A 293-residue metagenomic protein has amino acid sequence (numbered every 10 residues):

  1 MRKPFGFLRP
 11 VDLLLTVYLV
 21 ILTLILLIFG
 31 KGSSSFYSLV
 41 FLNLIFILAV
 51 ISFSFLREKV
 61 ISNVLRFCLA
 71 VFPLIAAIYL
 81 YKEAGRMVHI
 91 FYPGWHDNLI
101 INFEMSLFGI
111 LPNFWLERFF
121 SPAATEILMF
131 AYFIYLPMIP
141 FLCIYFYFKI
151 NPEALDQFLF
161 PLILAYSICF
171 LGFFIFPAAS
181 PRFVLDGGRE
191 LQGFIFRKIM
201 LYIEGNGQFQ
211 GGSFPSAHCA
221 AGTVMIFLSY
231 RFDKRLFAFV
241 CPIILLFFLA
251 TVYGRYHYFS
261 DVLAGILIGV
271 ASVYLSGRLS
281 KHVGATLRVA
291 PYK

Functional and structural regions predicted by a protein language model:
R2-L44, V64-I139: N-terminal transmembrane-helix/juxtamembrane module of multi-pass inner/ER membrane proteins
R2-V11, S34-S35, R197-Y292: Membrane-embedded catalytic cores of phosphoryl/pyrophosphoryl-handling enzymes
L14-V17, G85-F108, F148-R231, R235-L236 (+2 more regions): Membrane-interface loops
T16, A76, F133-L136, I163 (+3 more regions): Residues within membrane-spanning alpha-helices of integral membrane proteins, especially the hydrophobic core/packing
Y18-L27, A77-Y79, Y166-F174, I244-Y253: Aromatic-anchored segments of alpha-helical transmembrane domains
L27-F29, A49-V60, I144-P152, S229-D233 (+1 more regions): Structural signal for the C-terminal ends of transmembrane alpha-helices and the immediately following loop
L44-S52, L74-A77, L267-G277: Alpha-helical transmembrane segments and their membrane-interface exit regions
L128-F160: Hydrophobic, aromatic-enriched interface-forming segments
